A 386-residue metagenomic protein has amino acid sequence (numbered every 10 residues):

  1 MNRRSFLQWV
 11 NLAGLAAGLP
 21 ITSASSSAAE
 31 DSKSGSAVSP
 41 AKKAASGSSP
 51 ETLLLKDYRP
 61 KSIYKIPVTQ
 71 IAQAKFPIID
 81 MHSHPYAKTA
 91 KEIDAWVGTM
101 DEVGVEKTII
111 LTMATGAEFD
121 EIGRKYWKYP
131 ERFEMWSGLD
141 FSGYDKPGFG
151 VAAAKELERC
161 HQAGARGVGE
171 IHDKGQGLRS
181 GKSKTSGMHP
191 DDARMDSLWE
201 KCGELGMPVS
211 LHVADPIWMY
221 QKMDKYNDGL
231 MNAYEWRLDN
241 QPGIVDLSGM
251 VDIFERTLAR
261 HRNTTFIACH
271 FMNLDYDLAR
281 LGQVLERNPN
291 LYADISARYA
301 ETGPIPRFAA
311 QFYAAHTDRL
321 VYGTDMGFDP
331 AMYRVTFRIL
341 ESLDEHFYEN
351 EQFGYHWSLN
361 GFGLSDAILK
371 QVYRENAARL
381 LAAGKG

Functional and structural regions predicted by a protein language model:
M1-S5: N-terminal secretory signal peptides
F6-P20, D31-P77, D94-G98, E102-K107 (+3 more regions): Mid-to-C-terminal alpha-helical segments outside catalytic/metal-binding sites
K43-L54, I66-T69, D120-R237: Active-site gating/metal-coordination segments in enzymes
A74-P77, G104-T108, Y129-M135, A163-G167 (+4 more regions): Short, well-ordered coil/turn segments that N-cap beta-strands
I78-S83, A95-A117, F133-D140, R166-D173: Divalent metal-dependent hydrolysis catalytic cores, especially in the metallo-beta-lactamase
I78-Y86, S210-A214, A268-M272: Histidine-centered catalytic micro-motifs
P85-I93, I110-D120, S142-V151, H189 (+3 more regions): Acidic-and-aromatic substrate-binding clefts and catalytic sites of carbohydrate-active enzymes
T89-A90, V97, P242, S248-R256 (+1 more regions): H/E-rich (His + Asp/Glu) clusters that bind or coordinate divalent metals
